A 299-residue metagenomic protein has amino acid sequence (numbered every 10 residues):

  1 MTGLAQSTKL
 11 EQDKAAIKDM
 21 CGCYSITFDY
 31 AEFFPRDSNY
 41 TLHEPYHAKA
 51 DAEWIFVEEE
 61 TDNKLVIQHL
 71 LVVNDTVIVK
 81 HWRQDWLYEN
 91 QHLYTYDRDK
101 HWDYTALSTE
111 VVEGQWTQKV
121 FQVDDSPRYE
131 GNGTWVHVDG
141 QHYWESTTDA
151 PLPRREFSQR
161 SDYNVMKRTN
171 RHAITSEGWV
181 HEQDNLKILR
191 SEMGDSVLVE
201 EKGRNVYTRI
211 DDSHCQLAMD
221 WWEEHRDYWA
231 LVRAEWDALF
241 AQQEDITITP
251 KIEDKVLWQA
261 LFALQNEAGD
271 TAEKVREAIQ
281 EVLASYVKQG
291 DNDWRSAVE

Functional and structural regions predicted by a protein language model:
L4-A16, A31-P45, E60-V73, L93 (+5 more regions): Amphipathic/hydrophobic helical signal segments and adjacent flexible N-terminal regions that mediate secretion
K18-G22, F56-N63, R171-W179, R209-H214: A short, structured loop/turn motif at beta-sheet edges
D19-E32: Tryptophan-anchored aromatic micro-motifs
I26-F28, V66-H69, T95, Q118-V123 (+4 more regions): Short hydrophobic/aromatic-rich beta-strand segments that constitute the beta-sheet cores of beta-sandwich/beta-barrel
L42-E44, A48-E58, Q68-L70, R83-D85 (+2 more regions): Hydrophobic/aromatic beta-strand elements that line small-molecule binding cavities or substrate pockets in beta-rich
L71-E130: Extracellular-facing segments of soluble proteins and assemblies that are Gly/Ser/Thr-biased and enriched in aromatics
E113-K167, L186-L189: Short helix-loop boundary/capping segments
N170-V180, N185-G203: Gly/Pro-enriched, hydrophobic low-complexity segments that function as extracytoplasmic propeptides/linkers
